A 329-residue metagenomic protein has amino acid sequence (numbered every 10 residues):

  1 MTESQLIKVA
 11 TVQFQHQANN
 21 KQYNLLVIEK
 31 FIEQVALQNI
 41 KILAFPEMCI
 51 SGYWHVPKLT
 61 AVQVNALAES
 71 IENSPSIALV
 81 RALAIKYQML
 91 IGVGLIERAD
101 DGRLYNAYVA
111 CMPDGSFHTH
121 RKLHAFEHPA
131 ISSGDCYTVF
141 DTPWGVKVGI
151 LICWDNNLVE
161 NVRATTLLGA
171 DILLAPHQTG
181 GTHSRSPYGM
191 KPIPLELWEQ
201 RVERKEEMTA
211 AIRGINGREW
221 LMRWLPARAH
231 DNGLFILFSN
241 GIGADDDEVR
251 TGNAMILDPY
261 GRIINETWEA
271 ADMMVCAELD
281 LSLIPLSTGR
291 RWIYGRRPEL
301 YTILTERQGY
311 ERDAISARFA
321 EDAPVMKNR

Functional and structural regions predicted by a protein language model:
T2-V9, V139-G149, A170-I172: Beta-strand-turn-beta hairpins that frame and shape the catalytic cleft of phosphate-ester-processing enzymes
V9, N24, V35-V62, A84 (+5 more regions): Active-site beta-strand/loop signature of hydrolases that rely on acidic residues for catalysis
E72-G92, K147, N156-M274: CN hydrolase (nitrilase-like) catalytic-core segments centered on the catalytic cysteine and neighboring Lys/Glu
V93-L95, A107-A110, T138, A254-I256 (+1 more regions): Short beta-strand scaffold segments in enzyme catalytic cores
N106, A110-F117, L257-N265: Short, glycine-anchored, charge-dense loop/turn motifs used at functional sites
A107, T119-K122, E266-W268, C276: Residue-level detector of high-confidence beta-strand sites
K122-C136, A271-G289: A short, polar/charged loop-to-alpha-helix boundary motif
K147-D171, A175-H177, I284-R329: Cysteine/selenocysteine-centered motifs that mediate thiol-based redox chemistry or coordinate metal-sulfur cofactors
